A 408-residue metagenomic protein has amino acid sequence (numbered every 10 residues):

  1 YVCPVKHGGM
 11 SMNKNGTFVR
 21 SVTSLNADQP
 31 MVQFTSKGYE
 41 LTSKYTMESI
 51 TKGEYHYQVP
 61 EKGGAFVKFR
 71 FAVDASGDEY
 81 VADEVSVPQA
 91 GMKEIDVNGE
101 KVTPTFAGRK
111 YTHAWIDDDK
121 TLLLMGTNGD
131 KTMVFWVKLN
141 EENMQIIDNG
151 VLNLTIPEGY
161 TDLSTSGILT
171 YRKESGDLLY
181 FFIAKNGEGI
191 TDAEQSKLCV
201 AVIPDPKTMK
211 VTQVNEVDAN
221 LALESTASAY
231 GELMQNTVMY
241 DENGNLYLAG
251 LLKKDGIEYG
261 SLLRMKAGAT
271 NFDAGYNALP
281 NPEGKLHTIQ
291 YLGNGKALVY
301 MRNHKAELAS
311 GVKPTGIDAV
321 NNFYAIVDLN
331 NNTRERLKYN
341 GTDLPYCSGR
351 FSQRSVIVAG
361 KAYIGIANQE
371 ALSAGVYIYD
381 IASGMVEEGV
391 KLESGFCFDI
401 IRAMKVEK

Functional and structural regions predicted by a protein language model:
Y1-M10, K14-S24, K52-K62, D118-N128 (+6 more regions): Short beta-strand elements that form the blades of beta-propeller/WD-repeat-like and other beta-sheet-rich scaffold
N13-N15, T23-A27, K62-G64, T127-M133 (+4 more regions): Short, solvent-exposed loop/turn segments at conserved positions within beta-propeller repeat blades
V19-Q145: Post-signal peptide N-terminal segment of secreted/secretory-pathway proteins
R20, M133-M144, A193-K210, E258-T270 (+2 more regions): Beta-propeller blade signature
F34-M47, G77-G99, N143-Y160, V211-L223 (+3 more regions): Beta-propeller fold detector
E40-Q58, E100-W115, E158-Y171, L223-T237 (+3 more regions): Repeated scaffold domains used in trafficking and secretory/extracellular systems, primarily beta-propellers
Y160-V312: Acidic, serine/threonine- and glycine-rich low-complexity intrinsically disordered segments that serve as flexible
A269-L372: Intrinsically disordered, low-complexity segments enriched in Gly and acidic/Ser/Thr residues that form flexible
